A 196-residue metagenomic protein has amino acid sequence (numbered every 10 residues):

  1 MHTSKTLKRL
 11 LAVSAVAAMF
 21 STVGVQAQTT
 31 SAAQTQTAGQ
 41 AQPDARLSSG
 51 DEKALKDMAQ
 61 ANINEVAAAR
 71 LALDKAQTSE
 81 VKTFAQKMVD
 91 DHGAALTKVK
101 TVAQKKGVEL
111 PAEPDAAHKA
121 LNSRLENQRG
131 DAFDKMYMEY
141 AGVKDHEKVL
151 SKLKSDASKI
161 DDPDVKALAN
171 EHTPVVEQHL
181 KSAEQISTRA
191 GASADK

Functional and structural regions predicted by a protein language model:
H2-K196: His/Met- and acidic-residue-enriched segments that coordinate or traffic transition-metal cofactors and support
